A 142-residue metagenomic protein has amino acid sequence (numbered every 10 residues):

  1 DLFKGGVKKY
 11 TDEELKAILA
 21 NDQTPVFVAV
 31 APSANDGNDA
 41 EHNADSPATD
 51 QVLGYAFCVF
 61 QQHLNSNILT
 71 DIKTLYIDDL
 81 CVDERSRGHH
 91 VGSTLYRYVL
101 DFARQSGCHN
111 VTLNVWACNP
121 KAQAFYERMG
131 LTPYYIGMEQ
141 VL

Functional and structural regions predicted by a protein language model:
D1-A17: Conserved GNAT-fold acetyl-CoA-binding loop/helix
K16-V28, Y76: A short helix-loop-beta-strand connector motif used in the catalytic cores of GNAT acetyltransferases and, in some
V28, D50-F60, Y76, C81: Conserved beta-strand in the GNAT
T70-E84, E139: Conserved acetyl-CoA binding element of GNAT-fold acetyltransferases
V82, G88-D101, R128: Conserved acetyl-CoA-binding loop-helix of GNAT-fold acetyltransferases
S93, Q105, A117-Y135: Conserved active-site alpha-helix within GNAT-family acetyltransferase domains
R104-N114: Conserved GNAT acetyl-CoA-binding A-motif
T112-A122, E139-L142: Conserved beta-strand-loop-alpha-helix junction that forms the acyl-donor binding cleft
